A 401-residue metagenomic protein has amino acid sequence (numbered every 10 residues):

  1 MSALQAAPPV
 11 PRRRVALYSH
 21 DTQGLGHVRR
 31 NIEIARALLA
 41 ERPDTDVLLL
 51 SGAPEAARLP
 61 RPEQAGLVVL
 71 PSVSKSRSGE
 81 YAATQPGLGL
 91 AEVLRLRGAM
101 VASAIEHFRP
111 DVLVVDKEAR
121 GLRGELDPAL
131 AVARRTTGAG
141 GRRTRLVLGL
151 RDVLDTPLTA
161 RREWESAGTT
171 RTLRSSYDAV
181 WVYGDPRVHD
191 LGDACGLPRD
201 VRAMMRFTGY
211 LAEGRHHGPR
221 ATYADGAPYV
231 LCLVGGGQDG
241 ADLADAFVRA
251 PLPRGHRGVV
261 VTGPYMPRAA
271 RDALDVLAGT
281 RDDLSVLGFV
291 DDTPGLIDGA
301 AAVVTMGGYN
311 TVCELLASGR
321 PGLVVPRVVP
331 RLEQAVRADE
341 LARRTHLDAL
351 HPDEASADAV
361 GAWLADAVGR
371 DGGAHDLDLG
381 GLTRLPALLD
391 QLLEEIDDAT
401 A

Functional and structural regions predicted by a protein language model:
S2-A7, G361-A401: C-terminal amphipathic helix plus adjacent low-complexity, charged tail appended to glycosyltransferase catalytic
P9, A35-A37, L197, Y210-A302 (+1 more regions): Donor-nucleotide binding loops and adjacent catalytic segments primarily of GT-B fold Leloir glycosyltransferases
P11-S19, A37-M100: Conserved nucleotide-sugar phosphate-binding/catalytic loop shared by glycosyltransferases and other
S19-I32, R58, A241: A short, glycine/small-residue-rich beta-strand->loop->alpha-helix junction that serves as a flexible
M100-R174: Conserved nucleotide-sugar donor-interacting segment of glycosyltransferase catalytic cores, predominantly GT-B
L150-G240, P264-R268: A nucleotide-sugar donor-handling region in carbohydrate enzymes
A273, P321-V368: Nucleotide-sugar donor-binding patch of glycosyltransferase catalytic domains
D292-V336: A donor-sugar binding/catalytic signature common to diverse glycosyltransferases and related nucleotide-sugar
